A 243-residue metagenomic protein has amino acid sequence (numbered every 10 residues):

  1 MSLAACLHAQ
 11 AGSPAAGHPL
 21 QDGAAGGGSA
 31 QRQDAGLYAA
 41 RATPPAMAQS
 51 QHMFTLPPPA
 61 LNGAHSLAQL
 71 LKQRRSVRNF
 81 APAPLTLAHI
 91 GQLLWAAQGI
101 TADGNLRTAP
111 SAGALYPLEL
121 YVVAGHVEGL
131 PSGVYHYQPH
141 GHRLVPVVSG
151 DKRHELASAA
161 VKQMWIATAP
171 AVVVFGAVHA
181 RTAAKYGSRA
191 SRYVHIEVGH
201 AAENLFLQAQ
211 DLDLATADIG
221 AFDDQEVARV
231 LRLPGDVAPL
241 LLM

Functional and structural regions predicted by a protein language model:
M1-A5: Bacterial N-terminal signal peptides
L7-A169: N-terminal amphipathic, basic helical "cap/leader" segment at the start of enzyme domains
H52-M53, R189-S191, L240-L241: A short, structure-level motif marking secondary-structure boundaries and short turns
R74, L93, L120, A171-T182 (+1 more regions): Small-aliphatic-rich amphipathic alpha-helix that forms the alpha element of a beta-alpha
A112, T216-I219, G235: Short, surface-exposed helix-loop/turn micro-motifs enriched in polar/charged residues
H136, V172-V174, L242: Conserved hydrophobic/aromatic beta-strand scaffold that supports enzyme active sites
R232-M243: A glycine-rich helix N-cap at a beta->alpha junction
